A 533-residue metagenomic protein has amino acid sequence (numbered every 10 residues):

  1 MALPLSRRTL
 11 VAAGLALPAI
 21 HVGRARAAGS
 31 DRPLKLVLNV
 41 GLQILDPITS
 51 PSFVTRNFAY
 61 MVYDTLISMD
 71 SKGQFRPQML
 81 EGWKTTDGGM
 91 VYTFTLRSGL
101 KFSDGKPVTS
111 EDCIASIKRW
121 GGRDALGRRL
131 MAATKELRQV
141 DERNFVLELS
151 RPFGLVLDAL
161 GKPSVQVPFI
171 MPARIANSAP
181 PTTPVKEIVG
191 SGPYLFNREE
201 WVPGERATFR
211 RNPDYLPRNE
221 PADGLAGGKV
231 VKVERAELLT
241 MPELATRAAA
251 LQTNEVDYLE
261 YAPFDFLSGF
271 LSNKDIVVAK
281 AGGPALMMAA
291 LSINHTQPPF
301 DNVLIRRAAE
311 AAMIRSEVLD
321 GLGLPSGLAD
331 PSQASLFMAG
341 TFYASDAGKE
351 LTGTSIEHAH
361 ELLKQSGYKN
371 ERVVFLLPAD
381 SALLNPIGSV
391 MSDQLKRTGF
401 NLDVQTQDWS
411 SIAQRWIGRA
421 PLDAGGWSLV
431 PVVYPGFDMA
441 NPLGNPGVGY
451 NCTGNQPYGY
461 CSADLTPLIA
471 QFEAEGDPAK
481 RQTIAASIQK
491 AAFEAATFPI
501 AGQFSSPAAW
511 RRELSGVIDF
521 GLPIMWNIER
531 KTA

Functional and structural regions predicted by a protein language model:
V37-D87, K118, V189: N-terminal lobe/hinge region of extracytoplasmic solute-binding protein
T95, R129-N177, T182-V202: Surface-exposed binding/hinge segments that line and control ligand-binding clefts or catalytic entry sites
Y194-L195, L328-Q365, A379-P386: Structural transition elements
P203-E205, E243-L244, A262, H360-G436 (+2 more regions): Ligand/substrate-recognition segments at binding pockets and active sites
P217-G269, N401: Ligand-site clamp/hinge motif
T296, F300-G340, P386-I387, A492-I500: Periplasmic-binding protein-like
T352, L402-Q414, L443-R512, A533: Extracytoplasmic/peripheral linker and loop segments enriched in polar/acidic and small residues with frequent Thr/Pro
W510-A533: Long beta-strand-rich cores associated with HINT superfamily self-processing modules
